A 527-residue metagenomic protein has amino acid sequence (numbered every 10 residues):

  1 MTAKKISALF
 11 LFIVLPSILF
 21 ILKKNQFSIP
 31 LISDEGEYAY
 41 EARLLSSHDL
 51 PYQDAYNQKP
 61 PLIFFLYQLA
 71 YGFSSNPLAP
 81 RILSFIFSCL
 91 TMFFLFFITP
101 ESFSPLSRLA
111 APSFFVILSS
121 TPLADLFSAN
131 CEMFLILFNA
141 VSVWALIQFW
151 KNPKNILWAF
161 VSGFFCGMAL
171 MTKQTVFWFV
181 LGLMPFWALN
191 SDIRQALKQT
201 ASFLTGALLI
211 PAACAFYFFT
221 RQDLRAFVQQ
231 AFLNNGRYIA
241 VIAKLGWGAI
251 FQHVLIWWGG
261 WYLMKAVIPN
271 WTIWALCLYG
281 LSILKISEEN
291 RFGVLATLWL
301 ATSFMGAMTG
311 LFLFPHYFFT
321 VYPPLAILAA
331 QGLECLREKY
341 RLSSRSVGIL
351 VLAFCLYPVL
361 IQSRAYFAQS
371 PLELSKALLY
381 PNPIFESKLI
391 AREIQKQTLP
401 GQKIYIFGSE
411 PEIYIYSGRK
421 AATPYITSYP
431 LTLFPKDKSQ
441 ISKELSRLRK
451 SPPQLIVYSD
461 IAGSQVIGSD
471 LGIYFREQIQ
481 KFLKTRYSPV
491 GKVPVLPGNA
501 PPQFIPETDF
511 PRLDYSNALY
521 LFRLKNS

Functional and structural regions predicted by a protein language model:
K5-F12, L204-L208, E334-Y366: Signature aromatic-anchored transmembrane alpha helix within multi-pass, membrane-resident enzymes that catalyze glycan
I82-P105, I117, V141: Transmembrane-helix motifs of polytopic, lipid-linked glycan transferases
F94, F134-N152, W158-C166, L325-L328: Specific aromatic-rich, kink-prone transmembrane helix
E101, L106, S142-V161, A188-R194 (+1 more regions): Membrane-interface transmembrane helices that cradle and orient dolichyl/undecaprenyl
L157-Q174, F179-P185, L209, L300-T309: Membrane-interface alpha helices of multi-pass inner-membrane proteins
F177-L181, A368, Y380-F434, S442-I467 (+1 more regions): Short periplasmic/luminal acceptor-recognition loop of GT-C membrane glycosyltransferases, typified by
W178, F304-G306, G310-R345: Hydrophobic/aromatic-rich transmembrane helices and adjacent perimembrane loops
F179-L208, G280-S287, I327, L333-L342: Perimembrane helix-loop-helix junctions
